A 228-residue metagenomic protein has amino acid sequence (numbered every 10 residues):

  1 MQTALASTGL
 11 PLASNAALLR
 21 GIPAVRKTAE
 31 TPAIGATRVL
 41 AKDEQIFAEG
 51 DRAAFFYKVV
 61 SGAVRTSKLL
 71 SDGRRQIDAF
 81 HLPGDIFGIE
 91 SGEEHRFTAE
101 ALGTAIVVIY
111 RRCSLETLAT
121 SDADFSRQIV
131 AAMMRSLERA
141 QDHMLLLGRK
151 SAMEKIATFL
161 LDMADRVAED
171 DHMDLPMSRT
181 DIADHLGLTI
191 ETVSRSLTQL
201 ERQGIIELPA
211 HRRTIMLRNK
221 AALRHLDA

Functional and structural regions predicted by a protein language model:
M1-K42, D85-F87, G92: Cyclic nucleotide-binding regulatory module and flanking cytosolic helices
A29-E30, I46-G50, V167: Short loop/turn motifs at secondary-structure junctions and domain boundaries
P32-A33, D51-A53, A210: Short, small/polar residue-rich loop motifs at catalytic or cofactor-binding pockets
A33, I77-E138, D142: Cyclic-nucleotide recognition modules
T37, F56, F80, I109 (+2 more regions): Short aromatic/basic micro-patch
E44-G103: Cyclic nucleotide-binding regulatory domains
T104, T120-I190: Polybasic "coupling" helices that flank or enter modular domains
M163-A228: Phosphate-/nucleic-acid-contacting segments
